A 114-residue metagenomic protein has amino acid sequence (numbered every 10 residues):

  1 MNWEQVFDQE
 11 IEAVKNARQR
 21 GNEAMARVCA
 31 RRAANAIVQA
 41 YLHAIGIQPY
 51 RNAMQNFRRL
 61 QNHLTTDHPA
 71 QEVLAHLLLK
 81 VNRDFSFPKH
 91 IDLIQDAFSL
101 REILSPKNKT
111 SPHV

Functional and structural regions predicted by a protein language model:
M1-N22: Charged alpha-helical initiation segments
V6-E10, A36, D96: Amphipathic, well-ordered alpha-helical segments in soluble domains
R18, N22-A26, F85, K89: Non-transmembrane, amphipathic alpha-helical segments
A26-A44: Hydrophobic alpha-helical packing segments in soluble, helical-rich domains
L42-V114: Long, charged low-complexity segments
